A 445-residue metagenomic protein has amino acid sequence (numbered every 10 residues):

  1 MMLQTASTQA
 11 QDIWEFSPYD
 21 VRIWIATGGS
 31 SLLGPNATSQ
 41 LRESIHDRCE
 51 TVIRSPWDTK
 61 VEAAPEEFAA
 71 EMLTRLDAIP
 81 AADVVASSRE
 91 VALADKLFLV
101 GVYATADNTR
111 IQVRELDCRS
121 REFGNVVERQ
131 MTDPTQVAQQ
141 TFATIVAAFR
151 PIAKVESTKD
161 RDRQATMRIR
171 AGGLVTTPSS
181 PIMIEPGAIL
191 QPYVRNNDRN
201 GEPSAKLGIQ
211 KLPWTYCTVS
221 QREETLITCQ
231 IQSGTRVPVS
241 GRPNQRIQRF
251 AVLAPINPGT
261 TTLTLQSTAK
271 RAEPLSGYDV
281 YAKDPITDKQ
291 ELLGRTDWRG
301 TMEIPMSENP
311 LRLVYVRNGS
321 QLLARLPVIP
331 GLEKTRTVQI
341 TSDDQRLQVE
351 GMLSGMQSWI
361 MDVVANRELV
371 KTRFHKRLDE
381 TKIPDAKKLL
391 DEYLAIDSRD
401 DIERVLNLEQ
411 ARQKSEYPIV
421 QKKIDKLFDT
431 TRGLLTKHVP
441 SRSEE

Functional and structural regions predicted by a protein language model:
M1-M2, E444: Accessible peptide chain termini
M2-Q9: C-terminal segment of classical bacterial N-terminal signal peptides
A10-E444: Surface-exposed, polar/charged interaction patches used for macromolecular assembly or partner binding
